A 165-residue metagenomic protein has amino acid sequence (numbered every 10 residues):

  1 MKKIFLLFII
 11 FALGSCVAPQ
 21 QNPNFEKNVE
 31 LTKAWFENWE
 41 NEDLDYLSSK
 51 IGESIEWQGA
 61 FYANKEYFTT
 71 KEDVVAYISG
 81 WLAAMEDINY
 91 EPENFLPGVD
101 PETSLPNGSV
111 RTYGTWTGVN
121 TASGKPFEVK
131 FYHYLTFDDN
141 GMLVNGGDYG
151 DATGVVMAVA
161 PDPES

Functional and structural regions predicted by a protein language model:
I4-L13: Sec-dependent N-terminal signal peptides
C16-D45, S49, E164-S165: Short, low-complexity N-terminal intrinsically disordered segments enriched in polar/charged residues
W35, Y46-S48, I55, V74 (+3 more regions): Hydrophobic pocket/interface hotspot
D45-G108: A solvent-exposed, acidic/Ser-Thr-rich amphipathic alpha-helical stretch
I51, G59, G114-G118, H133 (+1 more regions): Short beta-strand segments enriched in hydrophobic/aromatic residues within well-folded beta-rich domains
G98-E102, T136-M142: Short beta-strand micro-motifs enriched in acidic
N107-N140: Exposed beta-sheet edge and beta->alpha loop/turn motif
M142-S165: Low-complexity, intrinsically disordered terminal/linker segments enriched in charged and Gly/Pro repeats
